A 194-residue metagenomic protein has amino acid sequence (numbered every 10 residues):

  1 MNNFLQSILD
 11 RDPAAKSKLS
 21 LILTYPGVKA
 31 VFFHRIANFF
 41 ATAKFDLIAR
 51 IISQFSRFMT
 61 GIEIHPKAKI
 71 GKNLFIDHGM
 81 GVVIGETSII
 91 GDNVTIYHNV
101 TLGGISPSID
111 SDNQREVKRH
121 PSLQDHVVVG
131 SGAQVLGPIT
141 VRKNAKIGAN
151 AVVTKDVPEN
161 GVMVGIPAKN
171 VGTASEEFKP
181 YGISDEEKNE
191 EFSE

Functional and structural regions predicted by a protein language model:
M1-T60, E176-E194: Terminal amphipathic alpha-helical/low-complexity segments used for targeting or macromolecular assembly
S20, T24, F58, V82 (+3 more regions): Conserved short-loop catalytic and cofactor-binding motifs
I48, I52, T95, T101 (+2 more regions): Extended, non-globular alpha-helical segments
Q54-I64, S108-N113: Short gly/ser/thr-rich secondary-structure transition/capping motifs
T60, H65-P66, G71-K72, D77-E86 (+10 more regions): Left-handed beta-helix
S106-P107, I139, A174-S175: Conserved catalytic-core motifs of eukaryotic protein kinase domains, centered on the activation segment
N113-L136, I166-E194: C-terminal segments of enzyme domains that contribute to small-molecule binding surfaces
